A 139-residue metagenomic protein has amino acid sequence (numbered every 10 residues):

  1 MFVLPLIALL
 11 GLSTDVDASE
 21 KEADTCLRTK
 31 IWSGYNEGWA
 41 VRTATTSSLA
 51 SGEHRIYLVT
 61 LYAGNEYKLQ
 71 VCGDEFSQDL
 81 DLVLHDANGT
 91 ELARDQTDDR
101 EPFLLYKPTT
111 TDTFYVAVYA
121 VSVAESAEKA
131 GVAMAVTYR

Functional and structural regions predicted by a protein language model:
F2-G11: Bacterial N-terminal signal peptides
V16-G38, F114-R139: C-terminal edge strands of extracellular/lumenal beta-sandwich accessory domains
V41-Y62: Non-catalytic, beta-strand-enriched accessory regions in extracellular/secretory proteins and membrane protein
I56-D74, V116-V118: Hydrophobic beta-strand segments within beta-rich accessory/binding domains
Y57-L58, E101-P108: Exposed aromatic-hydrophobic patches
E66, S77-D81, K129-A133: Exposed beta-strand and adjacent loop surfaces of beta-rich binding modules that mediate intermolecular recognition
F76-E91: Short, surface-exposed beta-strand/strand-loop-strand elements in extracellular ectodomains
A93-D98: Short beta-strand segments within Ig-like beta-sandwich modules, predominantly Fibronectin type-III
